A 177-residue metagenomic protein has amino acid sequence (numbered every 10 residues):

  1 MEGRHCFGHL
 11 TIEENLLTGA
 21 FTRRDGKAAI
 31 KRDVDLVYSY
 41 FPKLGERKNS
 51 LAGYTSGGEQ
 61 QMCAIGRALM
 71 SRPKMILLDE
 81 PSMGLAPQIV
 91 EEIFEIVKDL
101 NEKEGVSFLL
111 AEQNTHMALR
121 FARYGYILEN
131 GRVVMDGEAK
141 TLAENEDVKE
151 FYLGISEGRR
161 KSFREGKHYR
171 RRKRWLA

Functional and structural regions predicted by a protein language model:
H9-R32, Y40-G45, N49, L153-S156: ABC-type ATPase nucleotide-binding domains, specifically the catalytic core motifs of the NBD
L10, Y54-T55, A68-L69: ABC ATPase signature
L51-T55, E59: Conserved ABC ATPase signature
M70-K74: A short, proline-enriched helix->beta-strand linker immediately N-terminal to the Walker B motif in ABC-type P-loop
E91-G105: Helical segment within the ABC ATPase nucleotide-binding domain
Y124, D136: Short, glycine/charged-rich "phosphate-handling" switch motifs in NTP-dependent and phosphotransfer domains
G154-A177: ABC ATPase nucleotide-binding domains
